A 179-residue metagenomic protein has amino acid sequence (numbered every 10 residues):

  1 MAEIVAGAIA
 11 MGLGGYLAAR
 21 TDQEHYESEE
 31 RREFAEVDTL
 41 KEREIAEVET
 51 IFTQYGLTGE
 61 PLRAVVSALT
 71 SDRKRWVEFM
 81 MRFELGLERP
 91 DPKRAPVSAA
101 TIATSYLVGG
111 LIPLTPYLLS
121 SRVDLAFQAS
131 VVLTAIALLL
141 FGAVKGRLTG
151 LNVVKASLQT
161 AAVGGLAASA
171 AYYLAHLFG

Functional and structural regions predicted by a protein language model:
M1-A19: Internal alpha-helical transmembrane segments
L13, L62, Y106, N152 (+1 more regions): Residue-level signature of catalytic and energy-coupling elements of molecular machines, predominantly ATP/GTP-dependent
R20-A103: Cytosol/matrix-facing amphipathic helices and coiled-coil assembly/linker segments of eukaryotic membrane proteins
S98-S121: Alpha-helical transmembrane segments of helical membrane proteins, especially in multi-pass transport, channel
D124-I136: Structural signature of hydrophobic alpha-helical transmembrane segments
L140-G165: Interfacial loop-to-transmembrane junctions
Y172-G179: Juxtamembrane boundary at the C-terminal end of a transmembrane helix
